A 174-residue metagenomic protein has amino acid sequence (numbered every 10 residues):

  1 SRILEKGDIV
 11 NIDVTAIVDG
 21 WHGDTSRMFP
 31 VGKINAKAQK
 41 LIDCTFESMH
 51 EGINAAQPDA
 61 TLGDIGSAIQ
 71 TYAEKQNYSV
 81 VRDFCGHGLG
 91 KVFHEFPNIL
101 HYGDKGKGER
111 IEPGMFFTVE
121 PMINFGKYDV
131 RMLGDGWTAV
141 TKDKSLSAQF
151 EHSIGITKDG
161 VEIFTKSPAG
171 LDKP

Functional and structural regions predicted by a protein language model:
S1-P174: Active-site neighborhoods and metal-handling regions in enzymes and metal-associated proteins
